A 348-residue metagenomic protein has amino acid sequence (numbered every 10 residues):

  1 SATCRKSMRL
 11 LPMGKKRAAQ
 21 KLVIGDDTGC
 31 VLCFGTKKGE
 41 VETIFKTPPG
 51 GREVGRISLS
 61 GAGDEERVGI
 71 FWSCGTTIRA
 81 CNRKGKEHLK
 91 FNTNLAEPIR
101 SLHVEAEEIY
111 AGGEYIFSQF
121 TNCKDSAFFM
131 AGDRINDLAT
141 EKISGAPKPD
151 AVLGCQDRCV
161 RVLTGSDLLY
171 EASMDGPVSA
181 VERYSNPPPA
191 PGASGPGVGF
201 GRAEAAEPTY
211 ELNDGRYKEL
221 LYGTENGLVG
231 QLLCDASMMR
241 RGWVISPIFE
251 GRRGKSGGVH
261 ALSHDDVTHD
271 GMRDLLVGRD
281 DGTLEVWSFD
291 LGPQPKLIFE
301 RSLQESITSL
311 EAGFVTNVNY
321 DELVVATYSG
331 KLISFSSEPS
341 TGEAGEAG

Functional and structural regions predicted by a protein language model:
S1-G348: Beta-propeller-forming repeat regions
